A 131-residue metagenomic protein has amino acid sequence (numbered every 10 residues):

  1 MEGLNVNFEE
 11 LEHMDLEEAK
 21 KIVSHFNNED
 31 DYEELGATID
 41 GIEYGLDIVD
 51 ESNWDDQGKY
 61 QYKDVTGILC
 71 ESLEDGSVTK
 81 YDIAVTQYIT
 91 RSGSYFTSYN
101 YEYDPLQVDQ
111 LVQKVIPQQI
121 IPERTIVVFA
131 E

Functional and structural regions predicted by a protein language model:
M1-Y60: N-terminal domain-onset segments
L11, S72-E74, E131: Generic structural motif
G36-V108: Acidic, low-complexity, intrinsically disordered interaction modules
R91-E131: Acidic, proline/glycine-rich low-complexity IDRs
